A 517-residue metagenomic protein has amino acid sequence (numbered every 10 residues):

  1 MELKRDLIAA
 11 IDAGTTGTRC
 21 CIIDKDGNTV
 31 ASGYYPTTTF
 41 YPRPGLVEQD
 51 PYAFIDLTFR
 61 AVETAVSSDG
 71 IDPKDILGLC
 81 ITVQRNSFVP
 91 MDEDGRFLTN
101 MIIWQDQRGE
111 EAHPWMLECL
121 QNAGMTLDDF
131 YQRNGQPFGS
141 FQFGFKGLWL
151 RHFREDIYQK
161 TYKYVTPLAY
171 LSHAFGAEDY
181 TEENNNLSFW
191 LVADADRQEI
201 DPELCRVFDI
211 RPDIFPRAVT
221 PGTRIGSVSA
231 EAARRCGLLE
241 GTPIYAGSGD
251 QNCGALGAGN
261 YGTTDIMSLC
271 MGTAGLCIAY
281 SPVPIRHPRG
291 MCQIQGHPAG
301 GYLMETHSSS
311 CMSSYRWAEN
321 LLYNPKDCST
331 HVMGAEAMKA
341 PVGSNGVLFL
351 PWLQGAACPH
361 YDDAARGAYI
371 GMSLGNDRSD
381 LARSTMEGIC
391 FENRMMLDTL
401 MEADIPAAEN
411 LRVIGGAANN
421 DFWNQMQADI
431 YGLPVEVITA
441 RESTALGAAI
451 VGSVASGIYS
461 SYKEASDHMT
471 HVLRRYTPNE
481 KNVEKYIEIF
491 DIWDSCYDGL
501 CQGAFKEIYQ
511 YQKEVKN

Functional and structural regions predicted by a protein language model:
M1-T99, Q132, A233-R234, L238-A246 (+2 more regions): N-terminal glycine/serine-rich phosphate-binding loop of ATP-dependent small-molecule kinases, especially carbohydrate
E2-L3, A9-A10, E110, L117-P137 (+4 more regions): Active-site core segments that coordinate phosphate-bearing ligands/cofactors across diverse enzyme families
G27, D50, L79, D106 (+3 more regions): Residue-level signal for inorganic ion chemistry
S67-W104, R133-F141, S172-D194, R217-T220 (+1 more regions): Short beta-strand-loop/turn "lid" adjacent to the catalytic site in phosphate-handling enzymes
R96-F97, W115, C119: Hydrophobic or amphipathic alpha-helical targeting/insertion segments
N100-H113, I438: Short, acidic/small-residue loops that bind anionic groups at enzyme active sites
